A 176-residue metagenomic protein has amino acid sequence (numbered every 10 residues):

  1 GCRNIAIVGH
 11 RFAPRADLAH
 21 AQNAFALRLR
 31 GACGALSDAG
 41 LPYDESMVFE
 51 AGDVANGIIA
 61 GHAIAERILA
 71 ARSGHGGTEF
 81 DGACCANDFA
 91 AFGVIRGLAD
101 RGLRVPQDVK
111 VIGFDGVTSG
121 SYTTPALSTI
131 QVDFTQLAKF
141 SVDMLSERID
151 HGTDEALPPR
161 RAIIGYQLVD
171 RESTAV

Functional and structural regions predicted by a protein language model:
G1-V176: Bacterial carbohydrate/catabolite-sensing allosteric modules
